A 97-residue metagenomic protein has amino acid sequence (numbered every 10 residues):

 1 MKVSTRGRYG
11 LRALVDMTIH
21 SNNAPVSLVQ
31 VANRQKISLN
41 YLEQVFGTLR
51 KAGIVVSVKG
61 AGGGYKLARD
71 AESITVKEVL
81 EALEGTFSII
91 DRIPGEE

Functional and structural regions predicted by a protein language model:
G10-N22: Short amphipathic alpha-helical interface segments
V26-K36: A short alpha-helical element within helix-turn-helix/winged-helix DNA-binding domains across DNA-binding proteins
N33, R50-K51: Alpha-helical residues within the helix-turn-helix
N40: Key DNA-contact positions within bacterial/archaeal DNA-binding proteins
I54-L67: Beta-hairpin "wing" of winged helix-turn-helix
A68-E97: Non-DNA-binding regulatory cores of transcription-related proteins, predominantly C-terminal effector-binding
